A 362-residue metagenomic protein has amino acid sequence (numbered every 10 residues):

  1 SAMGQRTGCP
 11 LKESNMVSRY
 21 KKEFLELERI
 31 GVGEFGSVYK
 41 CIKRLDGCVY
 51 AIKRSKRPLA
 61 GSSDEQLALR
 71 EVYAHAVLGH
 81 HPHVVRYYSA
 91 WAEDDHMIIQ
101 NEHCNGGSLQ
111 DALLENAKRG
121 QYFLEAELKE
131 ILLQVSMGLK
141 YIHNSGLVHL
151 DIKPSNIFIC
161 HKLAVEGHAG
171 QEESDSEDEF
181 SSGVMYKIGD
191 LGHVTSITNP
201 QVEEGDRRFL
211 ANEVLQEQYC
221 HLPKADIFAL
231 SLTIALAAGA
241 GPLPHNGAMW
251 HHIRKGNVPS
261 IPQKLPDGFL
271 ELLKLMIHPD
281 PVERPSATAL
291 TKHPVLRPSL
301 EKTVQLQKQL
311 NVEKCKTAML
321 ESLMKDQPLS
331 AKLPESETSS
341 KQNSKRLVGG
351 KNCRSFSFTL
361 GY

Functional and structural regions predicted by a protein language model:
L27-E34, V38: Protein kinase glycine-rich loop
S37-P58: Glycine-rich ATP phosphate-binding loop
S55-G79: Conserved N-lobe beta3->alphaC-helix segment of eukaryotic protein kinase catalytic domains
R86-M97: Short beta-strand micro-motifs within the conserved protein kinase catalytic domain, predominantly in the N-lobe
D95-S108: Conserved short submotifs of the Hanks-type protein kinase catalytic core that shape the nucleotide-binding pocket
I131-L132: Activation segment signature within eukaryotic-like protein kinase domains
H143-C160, E166-S176: Catalytic-loop of the protein kinase fold
P279-E283, A289-V304: Terminal C-lobe "cap" of eukaryotic-type protein kinase domains
